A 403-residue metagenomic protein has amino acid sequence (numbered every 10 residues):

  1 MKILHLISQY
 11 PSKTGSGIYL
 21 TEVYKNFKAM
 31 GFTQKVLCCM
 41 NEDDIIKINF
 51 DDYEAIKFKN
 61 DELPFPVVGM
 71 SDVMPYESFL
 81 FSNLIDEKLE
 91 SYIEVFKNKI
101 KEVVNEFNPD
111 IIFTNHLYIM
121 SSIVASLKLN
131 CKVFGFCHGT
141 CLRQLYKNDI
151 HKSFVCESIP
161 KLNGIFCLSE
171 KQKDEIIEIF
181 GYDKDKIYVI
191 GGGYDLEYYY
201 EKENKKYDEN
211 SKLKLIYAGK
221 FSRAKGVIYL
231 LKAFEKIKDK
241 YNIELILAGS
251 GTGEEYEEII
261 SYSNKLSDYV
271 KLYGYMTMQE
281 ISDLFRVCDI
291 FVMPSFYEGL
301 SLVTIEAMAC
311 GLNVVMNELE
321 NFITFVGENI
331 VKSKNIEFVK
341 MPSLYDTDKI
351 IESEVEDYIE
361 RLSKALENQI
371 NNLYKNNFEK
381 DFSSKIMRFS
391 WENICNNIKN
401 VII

Functional and structural regions predicted by a protein language model:
I18, L213, S222-K236: A conserved mid-protein helix/loop that constitutes part of the nucleotide-sugar donor-binding site
F32, L145-N148, D185, Y194-S211: Acidic anion/phosphate-binding donor-loop and adjacent secondary structure in glycosyltransferase catalytic cores
N41-K99: A conserved catalytic-core segment of Leloir-type glycosyltransferases
K171, G193: Carbohydrate-associated surface elements
E257-M276: Nucleotide-activated donor-binding/catalytic signature segment of Leloir-type glycosyltransferases, i.e., the conserved
Y275-M276, D283-C288: Short alpha-helical donor nucleotide-sugar binding micro-motif in glycosyltransferases
F296: Aromatic "clamp/platform" in nucleotide-sugar-dependent glycosyltransferases that forms part of the donor/acceptor
N313-M316, F322-G327, K332-E337: Short hydrophobic beta-strand element within catalytic cores of glycosyltransferases and related nucleotide-activated
